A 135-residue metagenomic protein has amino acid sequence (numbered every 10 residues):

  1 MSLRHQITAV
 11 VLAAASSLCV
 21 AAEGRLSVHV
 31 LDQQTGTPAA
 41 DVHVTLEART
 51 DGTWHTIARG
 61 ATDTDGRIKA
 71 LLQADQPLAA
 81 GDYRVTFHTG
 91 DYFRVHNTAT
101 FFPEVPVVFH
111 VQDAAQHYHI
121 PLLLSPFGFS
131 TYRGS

Functional and structural regions predicted by a protein language model:
S2-L3, A80-S135: Feature of secretome-associated and extracellular-like proteins
H5-A39, W54, S130-S135: Beta-strand-rich domain onsets/edges
A21, T50-T53, D75-P77: Short, glycine- and charge-enriched coil/turn segments that flank and shape catalytic ligand pockets
A22, P38-A40, A79-G81, Q116: Short loop/turn segments at connectors of secondary-structure elements within structured domains
Q34, T50-G52, D91: Solvent-exposed strand-loop boundary residues in beta-sheet-rich modules
V42-L46: Hydrophobic beta-strand segments
G52-L71: Short, acidic Ser/Thr/Gly-rich low-complexity loop/linker segments typical of extracellular and cell-surface proteins
K69-G81: Short Pro-Gly-centered beta-turn/loop motif in secreted/extracellular proteins
